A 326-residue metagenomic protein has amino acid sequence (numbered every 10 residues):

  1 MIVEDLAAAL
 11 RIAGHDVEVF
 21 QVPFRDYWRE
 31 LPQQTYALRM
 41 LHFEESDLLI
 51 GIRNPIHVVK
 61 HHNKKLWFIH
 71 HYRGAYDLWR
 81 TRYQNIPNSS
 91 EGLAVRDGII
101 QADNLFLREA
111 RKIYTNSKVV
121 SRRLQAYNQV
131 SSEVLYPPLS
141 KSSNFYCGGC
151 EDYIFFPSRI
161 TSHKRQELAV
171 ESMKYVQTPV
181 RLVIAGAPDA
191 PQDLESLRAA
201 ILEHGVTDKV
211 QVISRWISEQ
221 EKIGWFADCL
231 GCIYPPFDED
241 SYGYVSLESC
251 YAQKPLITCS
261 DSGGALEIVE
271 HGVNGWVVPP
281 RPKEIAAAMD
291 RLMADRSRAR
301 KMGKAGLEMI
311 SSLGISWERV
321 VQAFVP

Functional and structural regions predicted by a protein language model:
R11-V59: Active-site donor-binding segments of glycosyltransferases and PAPS-dependent sulfotransferases
N85, S89-I113, S121-R122: Membrane-proximal helix-turn-helix segments that form the acceptor-binding/catalytic region of lipid-linked
F145-K164, V170-Q177, L182-I184: Conserved donor-binding/catalytic core segment of Leloir-type glycosyltransferases
E195-W216: Nucleotide-activated donor-binding/catalytic signature segment of Leloir-type glycosyltransferases, i.e., the conserved
A227-S241: Acidic donor-binding loop of glycosyltransferase active sites
Y251, P255-C259: Short hydrophobic beta-strand element within catalytic cores of glycosyltransferases and related nucleotide-activated
H271-G272, W276-P282, R291-R296: Conserved acidic donor-binding segment of nucleotide-sugar-dependent glycosyltransferases
P280, A294-P326: A charged, aromatic-enriched C-terminal amphipathic alpha-helix characteristic of glycosyltransferases across folds
